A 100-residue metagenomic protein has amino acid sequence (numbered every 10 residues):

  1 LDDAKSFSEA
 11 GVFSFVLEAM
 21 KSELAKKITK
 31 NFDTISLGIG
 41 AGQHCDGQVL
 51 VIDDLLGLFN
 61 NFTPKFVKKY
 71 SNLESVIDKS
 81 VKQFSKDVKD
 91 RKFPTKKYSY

Functional and structural regions predicted by a protein language model:
L1-Y100: Alpha/beta enzyme core
